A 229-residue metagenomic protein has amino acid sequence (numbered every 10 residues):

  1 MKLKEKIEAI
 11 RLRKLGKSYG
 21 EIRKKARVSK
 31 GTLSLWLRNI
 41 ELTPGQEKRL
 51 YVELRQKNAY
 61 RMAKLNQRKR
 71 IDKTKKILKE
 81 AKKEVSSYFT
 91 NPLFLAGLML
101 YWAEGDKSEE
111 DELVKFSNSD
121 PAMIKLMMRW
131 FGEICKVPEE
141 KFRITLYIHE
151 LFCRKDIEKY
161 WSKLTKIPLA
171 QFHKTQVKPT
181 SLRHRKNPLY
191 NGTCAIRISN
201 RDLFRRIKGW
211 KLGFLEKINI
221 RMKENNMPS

Functional and structural regions predicted by a protein language model:
M1-K2, T32-L54: Short, solvent-exposed alpha-helical "recognition" segments
K2-K17: Short, amphipathic alpha-helical "recognition" segments used to contact nucleic acids or chromatin
K14, R27, R38-L42: Residue-level detection of the helix-turn-helix DNA-binding "recognition helix"
E21-A26: Short alpha-helical "recognition helix" segments of helix-turn-helix
R49-E84: Intrinsically disordered, low-complexity basic tails/linkers immediately adjacent to helix-turn-helix/homeobox/MYB/SANT
V85-A96: Structural motif
E109-I134: Short secondary-structure subsegments characteristic of cysteine-rich extracellular domains
P138, R143, I148-S229: C-terminal regulatory/effector modules of DNA-binding transcriptional regulators
